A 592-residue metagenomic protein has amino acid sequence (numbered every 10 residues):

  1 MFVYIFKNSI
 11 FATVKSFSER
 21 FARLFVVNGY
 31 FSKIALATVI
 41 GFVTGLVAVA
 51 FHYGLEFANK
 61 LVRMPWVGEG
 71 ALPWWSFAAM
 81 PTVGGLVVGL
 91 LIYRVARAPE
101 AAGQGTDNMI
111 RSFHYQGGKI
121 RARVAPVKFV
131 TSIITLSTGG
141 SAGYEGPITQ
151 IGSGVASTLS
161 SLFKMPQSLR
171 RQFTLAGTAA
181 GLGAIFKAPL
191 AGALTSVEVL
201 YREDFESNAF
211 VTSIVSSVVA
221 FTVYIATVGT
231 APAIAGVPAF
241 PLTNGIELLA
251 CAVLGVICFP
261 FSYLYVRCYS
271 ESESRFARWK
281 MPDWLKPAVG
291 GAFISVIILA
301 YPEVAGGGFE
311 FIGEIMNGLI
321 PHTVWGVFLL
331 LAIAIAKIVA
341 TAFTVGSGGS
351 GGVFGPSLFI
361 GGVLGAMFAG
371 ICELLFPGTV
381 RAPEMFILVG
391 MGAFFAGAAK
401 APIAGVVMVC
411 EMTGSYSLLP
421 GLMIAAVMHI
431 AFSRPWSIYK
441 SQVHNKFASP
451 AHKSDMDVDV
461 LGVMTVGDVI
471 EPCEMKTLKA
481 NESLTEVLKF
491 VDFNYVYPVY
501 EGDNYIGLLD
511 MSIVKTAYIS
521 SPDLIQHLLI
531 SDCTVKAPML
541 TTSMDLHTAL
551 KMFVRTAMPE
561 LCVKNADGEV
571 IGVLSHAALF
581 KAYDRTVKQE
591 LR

Functional and structural regions predicted by a protein language model:
M1-V463, P472-E474, L478-T485, K489 (+10 more regions): Alpha-helical transmembrane segments and immediately membrane-proximal extracytoplasmic
L194, V407, I506-V514, G572-F580: Short hydrophobic beta-strand motif reused across regulatory alpha/beta modules
A425, H527, L546-L550: Short amphipathic alpha-helical surface patches that serve as generic macromolecular interface elements
S521: Beta-strand/loop-dominated core regions that host nucleotide or nucleotide-derived cofactor-binding catalytic loops
V535-R592: Cytosolic regulatory modules rich in charged/polar residues
